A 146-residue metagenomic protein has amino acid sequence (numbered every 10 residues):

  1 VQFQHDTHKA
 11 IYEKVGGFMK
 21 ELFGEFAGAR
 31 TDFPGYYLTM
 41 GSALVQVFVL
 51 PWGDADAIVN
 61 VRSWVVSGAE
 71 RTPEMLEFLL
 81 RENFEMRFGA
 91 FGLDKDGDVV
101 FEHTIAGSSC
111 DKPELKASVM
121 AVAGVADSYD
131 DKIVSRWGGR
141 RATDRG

Functional and structural regions predicted by a protein language model:
V1-Q46: Charge-rich, low-complexity N-terminal segments
H5, K9, A69-P73, S109-K116: Ordered, soluble secondary-structure elements with a strong preference for glycine-centered loop motifs and nearby
G28-F33, P51-A55, L93-G97: Short, ordered beta-strand-loop transition motifs
V45-A69: A short acidic-to-branched-hydrophobic micro-motif
N60-V100: Short, internal acidic amphipathic alpha-helical interface segments that mediate docking to partner proteins
F78-M86, G107-R136: Ampiphathic alpha-helical segments that act as solvent-exposed interaction surfaces
E85-G89, L93-P113, T143-G146: Polar/charged, Gly/Pro-rich intrinsically disordered segments
I133-G146: Short, highly charged C-terminal tails/helix-capping segments
